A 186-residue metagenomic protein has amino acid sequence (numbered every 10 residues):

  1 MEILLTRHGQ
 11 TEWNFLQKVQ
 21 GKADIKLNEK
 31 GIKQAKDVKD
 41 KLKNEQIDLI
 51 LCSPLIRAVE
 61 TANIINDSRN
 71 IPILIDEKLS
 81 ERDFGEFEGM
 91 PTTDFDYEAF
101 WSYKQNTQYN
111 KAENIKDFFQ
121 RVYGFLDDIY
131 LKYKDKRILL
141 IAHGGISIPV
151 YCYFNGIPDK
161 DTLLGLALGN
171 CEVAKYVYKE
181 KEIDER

Functional and structural regions predicted by a protein language model:
M1-L4, L49: Extreme N-terminal starter segment of soluble prokaryotic enzymes
I3, K136-G144: Generic beta-sheet signal
L4, L74-D76, V177: General small-molecule cofactor/ligand-binding pocket signal
Q10-R69: Active-site-proximal alpha-helix that buttresses catalytic centers in soluble enzyme cores
K43-Q46, I129-K136: Glycine-rich phosphate-binding loop signature in dinucleotide/nucleotide-binding domains
C52-S53, Q120, I141-A142: Short beta-strand scaffold positions
S68-R121: Phosphate-handling substructures
I157-I183: Domain-level recognition of soluble alpha/beta enzyme cores, biased toward histidine phosphatases/phosphomutases
